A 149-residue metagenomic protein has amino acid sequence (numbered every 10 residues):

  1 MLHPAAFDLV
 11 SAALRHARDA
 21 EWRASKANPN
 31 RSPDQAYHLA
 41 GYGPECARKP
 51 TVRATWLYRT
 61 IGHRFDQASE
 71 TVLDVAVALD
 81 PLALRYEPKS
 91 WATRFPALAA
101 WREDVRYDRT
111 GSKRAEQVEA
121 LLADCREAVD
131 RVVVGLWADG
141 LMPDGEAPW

Functional and structural regions predicted by a protein language model:
M1-W149: Terminal alpha-helical segments
